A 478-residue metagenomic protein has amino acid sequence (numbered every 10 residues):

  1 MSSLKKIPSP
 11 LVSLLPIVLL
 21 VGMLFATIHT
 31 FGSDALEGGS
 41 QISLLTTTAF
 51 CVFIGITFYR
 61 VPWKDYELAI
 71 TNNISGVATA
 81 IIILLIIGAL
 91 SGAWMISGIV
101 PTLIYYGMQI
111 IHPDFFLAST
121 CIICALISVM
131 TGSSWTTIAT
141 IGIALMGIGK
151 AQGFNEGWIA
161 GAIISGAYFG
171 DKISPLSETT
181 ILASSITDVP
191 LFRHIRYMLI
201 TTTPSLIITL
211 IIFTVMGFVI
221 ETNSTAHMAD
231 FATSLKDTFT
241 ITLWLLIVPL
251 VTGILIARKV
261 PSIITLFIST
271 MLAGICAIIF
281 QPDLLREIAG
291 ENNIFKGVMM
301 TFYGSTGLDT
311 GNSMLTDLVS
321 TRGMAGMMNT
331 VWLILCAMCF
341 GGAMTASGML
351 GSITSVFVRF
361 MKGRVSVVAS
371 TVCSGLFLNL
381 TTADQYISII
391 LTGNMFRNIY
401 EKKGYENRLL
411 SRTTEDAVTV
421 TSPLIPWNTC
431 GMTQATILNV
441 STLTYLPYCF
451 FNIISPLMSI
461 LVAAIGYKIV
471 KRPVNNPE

Functional and structural regions predicted by a protein language model:
M1-L84, I200-L210, T214-L333, N476-E478: Hydrophobic transmembrane alpha-helices of multi-pass small-molecule transporters
S13-I17, F116-S119, F239-P249, S366-A369 (+1 more regions): Short hydrophobic alpha-helical membrane-embedded segments
L14, I186-T202, L206, G342 (+1 more regions): C-terminal transmembrane helix pair
L20, S43, T47, C51 (+25 more regions): Alpha-helical transmembrane segments in multi-pass membrane proteins
Y59-K150, D309-R397: Membrane-embedded alpha-helical segments and adjacent helix-loop junctions characteristic of multi-pass solute
I83, G170, S174-L182, T209-F213 (+3 more regions): Alpha-helical transmembrane segments and their lipid-water interface positions in multi-pass membrane proteins
I110-I200, P204, S374-D416, P477: Hydrophobic transmembrane alpha-helices that form the pore/transport pathway of multi-pass ion and small-solute
G153-N155, A257-I263, T382-A383, V440-S441: Transmembrane helix interruption/hinge and helix-loop junction motifs
